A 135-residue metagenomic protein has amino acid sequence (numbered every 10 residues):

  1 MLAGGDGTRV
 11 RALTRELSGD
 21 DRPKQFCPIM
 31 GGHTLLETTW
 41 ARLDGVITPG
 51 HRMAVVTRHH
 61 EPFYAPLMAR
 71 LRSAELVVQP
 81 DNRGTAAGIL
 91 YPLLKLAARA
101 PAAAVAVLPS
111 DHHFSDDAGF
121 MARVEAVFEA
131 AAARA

Functional and structural regions predicted by a protein language model:
M1-G4, R9-M121, E125-E129: Conserved N-terminal catalytic core of the sugar/cofactor nucleotidyltransferase
A132-A135: A short, conserved acidic/glycine-rich loop-to-beta-strand motif that forms the donor nucleotide-sugar/metal
